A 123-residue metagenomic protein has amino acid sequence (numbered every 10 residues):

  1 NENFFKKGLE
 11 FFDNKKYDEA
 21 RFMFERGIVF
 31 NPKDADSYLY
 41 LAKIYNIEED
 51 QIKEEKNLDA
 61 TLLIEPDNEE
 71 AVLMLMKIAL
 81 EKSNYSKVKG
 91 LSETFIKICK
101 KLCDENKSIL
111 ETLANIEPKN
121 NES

Functional and structural regions predicted by a protein language model:
D13-N14, I47-E48, E81-K82, N115-K119: Register position in tetratricopeptide repeats
G27, A60-T61, T94-F95: Canonical positions in the second alpha-helix
F30, I64, K97-K101: Structural marker of alpha-solenoid helical repeat scaffolds
D34, N68, L102-C103: Residue-level recognition of tetratricopeptide repeat
Y40, M74, S108-T112: Canonical tetratricopeptide repeat
K89-S123: Terminal, low-structured helical/coil segments at or just beyond the last alpha-helical repeat
